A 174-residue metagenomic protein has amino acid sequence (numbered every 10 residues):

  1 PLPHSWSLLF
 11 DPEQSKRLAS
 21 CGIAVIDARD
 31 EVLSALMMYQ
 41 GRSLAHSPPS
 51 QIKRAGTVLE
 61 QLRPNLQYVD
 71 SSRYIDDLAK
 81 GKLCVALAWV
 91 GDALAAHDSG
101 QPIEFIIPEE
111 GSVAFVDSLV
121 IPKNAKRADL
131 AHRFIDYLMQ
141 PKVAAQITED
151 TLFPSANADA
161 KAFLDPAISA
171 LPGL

Functional and structural regions predicted by a protein language model:
P1, M37-G41, V116-R127, Q146-I147: A bilobed periplasmic-binding-protein/Venus flytrap-type ligand-binding module shared by bacterial periplasmic
P1-A79: Extracytoplasmic ligand-binding site segments that recognize negatively charged/polar headgroups
A19-G22, P64, G81-C84, Q101-I103 (+1 more regions): Loop/turn elements at helix/coil->beta-strand transitions in domains of secreted/extracellular proteins
G22-I26, Y68, C84-A88, E104-I107: Structural recognition of the beta-strand scaffold that forms the well-ordered cores of secreted hydrolase catalytic
R29-V32, G91-L94, E110-V113, K126: Solvent-exposed loop/turn segments at secondary-structure junctions within structured extracellular/periplasmic domains
I52-Q61, S99-K123, A158-G173: Periplasmic-binding protein-like
A79, C84-P102, L152: A ligand-binding cleft/hinge motif common to bilobed small-molecule-binding domains
P122-L174: Mature extracytoplasmic/periplasmic domains
